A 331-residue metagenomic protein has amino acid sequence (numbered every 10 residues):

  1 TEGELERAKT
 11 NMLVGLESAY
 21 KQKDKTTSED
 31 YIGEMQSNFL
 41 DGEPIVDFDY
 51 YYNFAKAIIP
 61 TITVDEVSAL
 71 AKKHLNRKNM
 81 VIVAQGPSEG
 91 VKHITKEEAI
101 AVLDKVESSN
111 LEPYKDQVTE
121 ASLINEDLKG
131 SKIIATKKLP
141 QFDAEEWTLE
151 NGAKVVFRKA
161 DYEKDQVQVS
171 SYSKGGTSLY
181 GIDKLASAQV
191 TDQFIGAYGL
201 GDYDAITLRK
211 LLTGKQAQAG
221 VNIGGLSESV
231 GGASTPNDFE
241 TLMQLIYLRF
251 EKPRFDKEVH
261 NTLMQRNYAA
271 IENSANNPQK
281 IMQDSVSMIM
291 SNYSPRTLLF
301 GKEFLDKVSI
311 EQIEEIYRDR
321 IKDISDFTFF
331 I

Functional and structural regions predicted by a protein language model:
T1-I59, N79-G86, V156, E163-G196 (+4 more regions): M16 family metallopeptidases and their MPP-like homologs
N53-H74: Repeat-solenoid scaffold signature
D65-S68, L212-Q218, K307-Y317: Short amphipathic beta-strand starts and helix->beta connectors
V67, G152, Q189: Hydrophobic, well-ordered secondary-structure elements that form the walls of internal hydrophobic environments
H74-N76, R320-D323: Edge/loop elements at the starts and ends of beta-strands within beta-rich repeat scaffolds
P87-V106: Terminal amphipathic helices with adjacent charged low-complexity linkers/tails
E112-A135: Short, basic/low-complexity N-terminal boundary segments at the transition from targeting/disordered tails
K132, T136-K164: N- or domain-start disorder-to-order transition segments that initiate the globular core
